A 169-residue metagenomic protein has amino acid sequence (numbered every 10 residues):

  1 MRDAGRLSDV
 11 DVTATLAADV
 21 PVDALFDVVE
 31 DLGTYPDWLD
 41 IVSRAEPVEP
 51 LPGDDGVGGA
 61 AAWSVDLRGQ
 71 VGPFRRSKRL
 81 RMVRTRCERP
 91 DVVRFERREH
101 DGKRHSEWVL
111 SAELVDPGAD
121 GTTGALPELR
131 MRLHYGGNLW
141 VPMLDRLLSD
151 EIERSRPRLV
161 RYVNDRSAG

Functional and structural regions predicted by a protein language model:
M1-A62: Hydrophobic ligand-binding cavity/cleft-lining segments
D11-T13, R76-R81, R104-L110: Short, surface-exposed coil-to-beta transition loops
A17-P21, D66-Q70, T85-C87, V115 (+1 more regions): Solvent-exposed residues in well-ordered beta-strands and their adjoining turns, especially edge/terminal strands
V22, P50-V57, T85-D91, E113-E128: A short, structured loop/turn motif at beta-sheet edges
L25-V29, Y35, R84, M131 (+1 more regions): Hydrophobic pocket/interface hotspot
G33, L148, I152, R156-S167: Short amphipathic alpha-helical signal-transduction/dimerization elements
P47-E99, Y162-R166: Glycine-rich portal/gate segments that line the openings of hydrophobic small-molecule binding cavities
R94-R154: Beta-strand/loop substructures that line and gate deep hydrophobic ligand-binding cavities in soluble
